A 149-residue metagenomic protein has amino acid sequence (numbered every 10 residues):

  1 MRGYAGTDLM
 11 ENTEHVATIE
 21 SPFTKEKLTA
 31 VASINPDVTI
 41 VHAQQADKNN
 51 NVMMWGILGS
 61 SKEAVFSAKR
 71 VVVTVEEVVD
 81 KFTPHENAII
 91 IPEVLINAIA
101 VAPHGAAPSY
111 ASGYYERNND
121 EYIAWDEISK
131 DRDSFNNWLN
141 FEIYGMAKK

Functional and structural regions predicted by a protein language model:
M1-K149: Conserved alpha/beta enzyme-core scaffold
